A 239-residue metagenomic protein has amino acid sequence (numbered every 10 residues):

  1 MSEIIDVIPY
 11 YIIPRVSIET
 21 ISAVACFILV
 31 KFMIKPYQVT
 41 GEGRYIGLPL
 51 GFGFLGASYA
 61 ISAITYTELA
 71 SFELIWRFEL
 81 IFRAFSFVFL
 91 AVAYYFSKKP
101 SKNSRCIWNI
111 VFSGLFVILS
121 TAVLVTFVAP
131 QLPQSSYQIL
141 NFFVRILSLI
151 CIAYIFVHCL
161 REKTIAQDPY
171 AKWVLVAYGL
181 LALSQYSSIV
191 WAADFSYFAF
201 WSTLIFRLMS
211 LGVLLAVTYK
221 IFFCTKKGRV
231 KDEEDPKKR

Functional and structural regions predicted by a protein language model:
M1-D6, G114-N141: Membrane-helix boundary elements
D6-Q38, N141-E162, F223: First transmembrane helix
Y10-C26, G43-G114, F142-I146, Y197-K220: Individual alpha-helical transmembrane segments in multi-pass integral membrane proteins
I34, Q38-G41, T67-S71, Y95-K102 (+6 more regions): Transmembrane helix-loop junctions in multipass membrane proteins, especially transporters and channels
G41-R44, S104-G114, S135-F143, F156-L180: Membrane-helix boundary/juxtamembrane motif in polytopic membrane proteins
L55-A60, L115-V128, Y178-S188: Aromatic-anchored segments of alpha-helical transmembrane domains
I61-A70, V123-S136, Y186-Y197: Juxtamembrane "helix-exit" motif on the non-cytosolic side of transmembrane helices
I152-R239: C-terminal transmembrane-bundle signature of multipass membrane proteins, characterized by strong activation on
